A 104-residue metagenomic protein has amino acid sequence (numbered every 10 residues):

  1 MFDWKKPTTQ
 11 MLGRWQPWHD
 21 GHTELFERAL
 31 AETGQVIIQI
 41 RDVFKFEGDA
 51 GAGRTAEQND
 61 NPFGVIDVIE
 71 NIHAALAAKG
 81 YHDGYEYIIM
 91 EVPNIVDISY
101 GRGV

Functional and structural regions predicted by a protein language model:
M1-V104: Nucleotidyltransferase catalytic core that binds NTPs
